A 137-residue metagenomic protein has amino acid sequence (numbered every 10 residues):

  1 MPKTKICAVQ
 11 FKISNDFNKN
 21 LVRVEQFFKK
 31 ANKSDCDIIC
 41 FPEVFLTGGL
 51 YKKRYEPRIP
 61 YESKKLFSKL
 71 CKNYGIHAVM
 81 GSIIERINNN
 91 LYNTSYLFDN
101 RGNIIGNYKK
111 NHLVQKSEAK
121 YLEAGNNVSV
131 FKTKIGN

Functional and structural regions predicted by a protein language model:
M1, I39-F41, L122-G125: Short hydrophobic/aromatic-rich motifs at helix boundaries and adjacent loops
P2-C7: Extreme N-terminal starter segment of soluble prokaryotic enzymes
Q10-N15: Short polar catalytic/cofactor-binding loops
F17, F27-R101, N107: Cys-nucleophile CN-hydrolase/nitrilase-fold catalytic domain and related Cys-dependent amidase chemistry that acts on
R86-N137: Active-site catalytic loop in hydrolytic enzyme cores
